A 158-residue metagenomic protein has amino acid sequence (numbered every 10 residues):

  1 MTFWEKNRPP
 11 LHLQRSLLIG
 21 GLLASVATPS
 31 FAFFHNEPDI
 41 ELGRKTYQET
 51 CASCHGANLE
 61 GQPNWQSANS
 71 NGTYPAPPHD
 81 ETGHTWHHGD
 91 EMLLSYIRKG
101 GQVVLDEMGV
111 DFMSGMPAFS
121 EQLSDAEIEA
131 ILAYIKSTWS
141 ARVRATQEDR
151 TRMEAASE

Functional and structural regions predicted by a protein language model:
M1-H12: N-terminal secretory signal peptides that target proteins for export/translocation
S16-V26: Bacterial N-terminal signal peptides
T28-Y47, A145-T146, R150-S157: Electrostatic cytochrome c docking/interface patches
G43, Y47-A57, M116, I131-I135: The canonical Cys-X-X-Cys-His
R44, E60-L94, P117-Q122: Gly/Gly-Pro-rich "capping" loops immediately C-terminal to redox-active cysteine motifs in periplasmic/lumenal
L59, H84, Q102-L105, S140: Generic structural signal for secondary-structure transition and capping sites
N69, P75-P78, K99-E127, V143-T151: Axial heme c-ligation environment in periplasmic c-type cytochrome domains
D90-R98, Q102, D125-K136: An amphipathic alpha-helix signature
